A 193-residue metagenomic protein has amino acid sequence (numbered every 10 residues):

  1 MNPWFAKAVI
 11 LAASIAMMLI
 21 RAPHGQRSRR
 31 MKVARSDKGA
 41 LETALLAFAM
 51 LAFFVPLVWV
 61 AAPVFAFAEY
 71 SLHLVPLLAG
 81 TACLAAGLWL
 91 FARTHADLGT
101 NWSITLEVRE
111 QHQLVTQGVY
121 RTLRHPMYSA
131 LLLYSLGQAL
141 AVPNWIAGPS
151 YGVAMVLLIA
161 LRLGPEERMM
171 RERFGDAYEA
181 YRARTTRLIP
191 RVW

Functional and structural regions predicted by a protein language model:
M1-T116, Y134-W193: Membrane-anchoring alpha-helices and their flanking helix-loop junctions
Q117, R121-S129: Histidine-centered phosphotransfer motif of kinases
